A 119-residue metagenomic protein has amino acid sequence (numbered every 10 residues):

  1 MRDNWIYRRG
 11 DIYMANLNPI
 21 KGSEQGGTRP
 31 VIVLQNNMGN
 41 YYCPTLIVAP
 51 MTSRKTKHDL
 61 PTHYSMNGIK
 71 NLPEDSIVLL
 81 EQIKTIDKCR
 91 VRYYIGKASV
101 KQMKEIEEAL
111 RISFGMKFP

Functional and structural regions predicted by a protein language model:
M1-P119: Conserved functional hotspots at enzyme active or ligand-binding sites that engage polyanionic ligands
